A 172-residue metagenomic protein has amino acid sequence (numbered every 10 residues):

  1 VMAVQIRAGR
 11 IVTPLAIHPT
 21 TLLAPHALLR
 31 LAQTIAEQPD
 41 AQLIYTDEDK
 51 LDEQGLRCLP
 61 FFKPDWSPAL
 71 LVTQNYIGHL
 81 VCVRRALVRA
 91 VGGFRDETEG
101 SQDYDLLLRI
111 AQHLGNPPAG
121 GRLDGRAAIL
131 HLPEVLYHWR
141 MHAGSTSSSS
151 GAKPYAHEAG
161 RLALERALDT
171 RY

Functional and structural regions predicted by a protein language model:
V1-M2, I6, A24, F62 (+2 more regions): Non-catalytic membrane-proximal stalk/linker segments that position and tether the catalytic domains
A3, G9-L22: Short beta-strand-to-loop acidic/aromatic patch adjacent to the donor-nucleotide binding site
A3, L43, I129-H131: Conserved beta-strand scaffold positions in the cores of enzyme catalytic domains, especially in NTP/NDP-utilizing
V4, H26-Q33, D105-R109, A159 (+1 more regions): Alpha-helical elements of Rossmann-like donor-binding domains used by nucleotide-donor carbohydrate transfer enzymes
L22-L59, A86, R126-A127, H142: Conserved donor NDP-sugar-binding/catalytic core segment of glycosyltransferases
T34, Q38, H113, W139 (+1 more regions): Phosphate/oxyanion-binding loops and surfaces in catalytic or ligand/nucleic-acid-binding neighborhoods
L43-G78, E134: Acidic/His-rich active-site region of diverse nucleotide-sugar glycosyltransferases
P68-E158, L162: Conserved nucleotide-sugar donor-binding catalytic segment
